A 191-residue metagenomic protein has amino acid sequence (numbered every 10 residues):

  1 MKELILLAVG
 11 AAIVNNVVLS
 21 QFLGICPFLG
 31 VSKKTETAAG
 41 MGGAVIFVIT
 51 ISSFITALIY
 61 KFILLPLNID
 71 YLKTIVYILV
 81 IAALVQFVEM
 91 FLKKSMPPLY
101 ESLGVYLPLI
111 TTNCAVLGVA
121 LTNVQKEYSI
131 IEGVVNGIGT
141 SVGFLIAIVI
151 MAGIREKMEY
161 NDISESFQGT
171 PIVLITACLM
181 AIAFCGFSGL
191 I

Functional and structural regions predicted by a protein language model:
M1-I5, L58-Y71, A120-V134, S188-I191: Helix-coil boundary and interhelical linker segments in multi-pass alpha-helical membrane proteins
E3-L19, N68-A83, V134-A147: Structural signature of hydrophobic alpha-helical transmembrane segments
L7-V14, V45, T50-F54, I78-E89 (+3 more regions): Hydrophobic core segments of alpha-helical transmembrane domains in multi-pass membrane transport and ion-translocation
F22-G30, M90-K94, Y106-L107, C114-E127: Generic transmembrane alpha-helix signature in multi-pass membrane proteins, especially transporters/channels
L23-T37, V85-L99, M151-D162: C-terminal ends of transmembrane helices
E36-F47, Y71-Y77, L99-I110, S164-I172: Cytoplasmic-side transmembrane-helix entry/capping segments in multi-pass membrane proteins
K61-G104: Ordered, amphipathic secondary-structure segments that act as subunit-interaction surfaces in large macromolecular
I130-I191: C-terminal transmembrane helix-loop-helix hairpin of multi-pass membrane proteins
